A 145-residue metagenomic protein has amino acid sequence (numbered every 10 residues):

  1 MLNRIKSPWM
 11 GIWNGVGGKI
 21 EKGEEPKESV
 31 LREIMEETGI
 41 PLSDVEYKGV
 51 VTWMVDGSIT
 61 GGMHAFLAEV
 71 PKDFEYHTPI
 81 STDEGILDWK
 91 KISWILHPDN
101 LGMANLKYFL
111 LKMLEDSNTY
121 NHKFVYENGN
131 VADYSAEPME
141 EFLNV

Functional and structural regions predicted by a protein language model:
M1-N14, L42, E46, L67-A68: N-terminal strand-loop-strand
I20-S43, W53-M113, S135-V145: Unchanged
G49: Catalytic phosphate/metal-binding cores of nucleic-acid and nucleotide-processing enzymes, i.e., regions that mediate
T119-V145: Acidic/histidine-enriched, glycine/proline-rich intrinsically disordered or flexible terminal extensions
